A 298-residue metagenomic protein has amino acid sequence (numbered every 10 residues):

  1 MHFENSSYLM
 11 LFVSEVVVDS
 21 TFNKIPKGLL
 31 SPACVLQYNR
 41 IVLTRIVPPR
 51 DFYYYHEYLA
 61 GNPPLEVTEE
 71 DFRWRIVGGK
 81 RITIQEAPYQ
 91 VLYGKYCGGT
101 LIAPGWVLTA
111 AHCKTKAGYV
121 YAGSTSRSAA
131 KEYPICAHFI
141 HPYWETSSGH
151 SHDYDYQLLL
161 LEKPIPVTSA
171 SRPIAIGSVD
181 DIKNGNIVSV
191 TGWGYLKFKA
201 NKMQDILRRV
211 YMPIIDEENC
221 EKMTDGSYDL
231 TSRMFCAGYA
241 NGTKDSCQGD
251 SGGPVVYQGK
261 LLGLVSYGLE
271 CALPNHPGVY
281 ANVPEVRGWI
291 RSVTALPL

Functional and structural regions predicted by a protein language model:
H2-S7, L11-L298: Extracellular "complement/coagulation-type" protease architecture
